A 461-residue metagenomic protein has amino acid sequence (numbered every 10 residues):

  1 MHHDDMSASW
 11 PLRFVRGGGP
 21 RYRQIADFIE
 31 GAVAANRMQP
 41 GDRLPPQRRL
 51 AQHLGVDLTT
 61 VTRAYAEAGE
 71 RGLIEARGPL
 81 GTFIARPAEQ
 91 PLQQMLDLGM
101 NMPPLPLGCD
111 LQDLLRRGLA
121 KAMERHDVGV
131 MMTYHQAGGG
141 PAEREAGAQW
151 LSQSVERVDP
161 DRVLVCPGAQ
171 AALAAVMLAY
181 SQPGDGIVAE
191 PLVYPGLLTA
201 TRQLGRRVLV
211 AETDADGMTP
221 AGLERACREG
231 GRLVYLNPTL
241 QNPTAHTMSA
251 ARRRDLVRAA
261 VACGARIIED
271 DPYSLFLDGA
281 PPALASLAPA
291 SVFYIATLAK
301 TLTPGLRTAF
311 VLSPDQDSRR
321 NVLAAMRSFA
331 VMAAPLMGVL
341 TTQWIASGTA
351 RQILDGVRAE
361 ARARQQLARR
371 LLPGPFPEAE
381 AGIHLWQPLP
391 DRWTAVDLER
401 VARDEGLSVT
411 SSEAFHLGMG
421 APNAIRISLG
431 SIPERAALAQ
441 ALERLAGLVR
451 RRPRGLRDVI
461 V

Functional and structural regions predicted by a protein language model:
M1-G139, E143-E145, L323-A333, Q343-I345 (+8 more regions): N-terminal basic, amphipathic alpha-helical segments
E75-A76, V158, V409-T410: Short beta-strand "wing" residues that participate in macromolecule-binding interfaces
A85, A285-L287, A309-D315: Short beta-strand-to-turn element immediately C-terminal to the catalytic PLP-Schiff-base lysine in fold type I
V130-C263, S274-F293, A446, R450-V459: Conserved core of the PLP fold type I
D270: Glycine-centered flexible beta-alpha turn that most often forms the glycine-rich phosphate-binding loop
F293-A379: PLP-dependent aminotransferase class I/II
A414-M419: AMP-binding (ANL) adenylation modules
